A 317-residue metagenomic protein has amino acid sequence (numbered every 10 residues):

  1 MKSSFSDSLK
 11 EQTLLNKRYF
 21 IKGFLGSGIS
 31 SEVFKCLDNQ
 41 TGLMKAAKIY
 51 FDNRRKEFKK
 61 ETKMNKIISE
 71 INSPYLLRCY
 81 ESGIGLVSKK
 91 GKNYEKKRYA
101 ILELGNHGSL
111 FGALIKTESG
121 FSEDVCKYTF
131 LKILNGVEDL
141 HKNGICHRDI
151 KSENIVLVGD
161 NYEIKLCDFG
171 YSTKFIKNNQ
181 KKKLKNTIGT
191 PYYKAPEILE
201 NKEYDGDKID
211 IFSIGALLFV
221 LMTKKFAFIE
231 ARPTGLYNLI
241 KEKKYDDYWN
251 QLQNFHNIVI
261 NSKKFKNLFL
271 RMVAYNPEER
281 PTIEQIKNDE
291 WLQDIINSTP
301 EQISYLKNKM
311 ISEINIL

Functional and structural regions predicted by a protein language model:
R78-K96: Short beta-strand micro-motifs within the conserved protein kinase catalytic domain, predominantly in the N-lobe
K92-S109: Conserved short submotifs of the Hanks-type protein kinase catalytic core that shape the nucleotide-binding pocket
T129-F130: Activation segment signature within eukaryotic-like protein kinase domains
H141-V158: Catalytic-loop of the protein kinase fold
L184-I198: Conserved activation segment of eukaryotic-like protein kinases, specifically the C-terminal portion of the activation
I198-K208: Conserved end of the kinase activation segment
A274-T299: Terminal C-lobe "cap" of eukaryotic-type protein kinase domains
